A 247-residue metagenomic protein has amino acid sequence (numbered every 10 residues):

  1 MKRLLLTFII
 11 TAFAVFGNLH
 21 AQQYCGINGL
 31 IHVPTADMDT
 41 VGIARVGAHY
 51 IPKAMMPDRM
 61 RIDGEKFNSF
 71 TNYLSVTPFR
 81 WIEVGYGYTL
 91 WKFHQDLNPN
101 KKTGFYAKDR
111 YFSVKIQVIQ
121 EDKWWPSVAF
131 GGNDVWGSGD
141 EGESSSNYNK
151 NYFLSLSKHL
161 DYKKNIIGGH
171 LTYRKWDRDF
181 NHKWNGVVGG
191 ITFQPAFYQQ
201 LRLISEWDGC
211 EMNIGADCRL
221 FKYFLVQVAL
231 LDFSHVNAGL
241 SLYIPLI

Functional and structural regions predicted by a protein language model:
M1-N28: Cleavable N-terminal export/targeting peptides
A21-Y152, S157-K163, P195-L201, A216-C218 (+2 more regions): Transmembrane beta-barrel domains of Gram-negative outer membranes and organellar outer membranes
I51-K53, W91-F93, N133-G137, R174-R178 (+3 more regions): Structural signature of outer-membrane beta-barrel domains
F112-I116, G189, D232-I247: Outer-membrane beta-barrel "beta-signal"
N147-P195: Histidine/lysine/aspartate-rich catalytic loop segments that bind and position anionic ligands
L160-Y162, W207-G209, F233: A generic beta-sheet turn/junction motif
R178-F180, Q200-E206: Short, glycine/charged-rich beta-strand-loop motifs at protein surfaces that mediate ligand recognition and catalysis
H182-K183, E206-D208, D217-R219: Low-complexity, polar/charged sequence tracts that form flexible coils or short amphipathic helices and often embed
